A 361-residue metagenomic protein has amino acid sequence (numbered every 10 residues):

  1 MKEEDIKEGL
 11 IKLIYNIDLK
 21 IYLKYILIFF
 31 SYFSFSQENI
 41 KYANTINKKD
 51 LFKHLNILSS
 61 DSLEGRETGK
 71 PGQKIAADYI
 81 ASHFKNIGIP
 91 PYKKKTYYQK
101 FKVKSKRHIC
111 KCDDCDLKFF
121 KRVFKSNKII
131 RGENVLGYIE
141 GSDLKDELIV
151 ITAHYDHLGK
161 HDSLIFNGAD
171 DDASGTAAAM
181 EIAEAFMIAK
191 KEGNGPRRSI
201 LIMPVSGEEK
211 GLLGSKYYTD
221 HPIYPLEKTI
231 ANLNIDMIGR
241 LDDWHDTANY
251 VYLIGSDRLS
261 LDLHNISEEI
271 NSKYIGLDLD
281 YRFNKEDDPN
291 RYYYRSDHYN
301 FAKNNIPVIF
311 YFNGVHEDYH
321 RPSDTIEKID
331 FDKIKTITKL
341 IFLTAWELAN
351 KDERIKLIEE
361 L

Functional and structural regions predicted by a protein language model:
G9, L13-N39: Bacterial Sec-dependent N-terminal signal peptides
N39-T45, D61-P71, R122-S126, S163-D172 (+4 more regions): Second-shell loop/turn segments in exported
I40, T45-P71, I75, I87-K95 (+3 more regions): N-terminal capping segment at the start of a domain
L58, F84, N127-L158: Acidic/His- and Gly-rich active-site-bordering loop/insert found across diverse amide/peptide-bond hydrolases
R66-Y138: A non-catalytic alpha/beta surface segment that caps or lines the substrate-entry region of metallo-dependent hydrolase
V135, I151-K210, I341: Alpha-helical metal-binding/catalytic segments enriched in His/Glu/Asp
E184, V315-L361: His/Asp/Glu-rich mid-to-C-terminal helical/loop segments that flank catalytic regions of hydrolases
V205-F310: Metal-dependent peptidase/peptidase-like ectodomains
